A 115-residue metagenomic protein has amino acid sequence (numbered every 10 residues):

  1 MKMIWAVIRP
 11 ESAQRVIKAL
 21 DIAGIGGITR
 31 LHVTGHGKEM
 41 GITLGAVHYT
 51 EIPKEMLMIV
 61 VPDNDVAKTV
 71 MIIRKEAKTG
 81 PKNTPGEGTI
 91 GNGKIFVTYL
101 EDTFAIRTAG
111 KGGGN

Functional and structural regions predicted by a protein language model:
M1-N115: Positively charged, small/polar-rich N-terminal and surface patches that mediate targeting and assembly and bind
